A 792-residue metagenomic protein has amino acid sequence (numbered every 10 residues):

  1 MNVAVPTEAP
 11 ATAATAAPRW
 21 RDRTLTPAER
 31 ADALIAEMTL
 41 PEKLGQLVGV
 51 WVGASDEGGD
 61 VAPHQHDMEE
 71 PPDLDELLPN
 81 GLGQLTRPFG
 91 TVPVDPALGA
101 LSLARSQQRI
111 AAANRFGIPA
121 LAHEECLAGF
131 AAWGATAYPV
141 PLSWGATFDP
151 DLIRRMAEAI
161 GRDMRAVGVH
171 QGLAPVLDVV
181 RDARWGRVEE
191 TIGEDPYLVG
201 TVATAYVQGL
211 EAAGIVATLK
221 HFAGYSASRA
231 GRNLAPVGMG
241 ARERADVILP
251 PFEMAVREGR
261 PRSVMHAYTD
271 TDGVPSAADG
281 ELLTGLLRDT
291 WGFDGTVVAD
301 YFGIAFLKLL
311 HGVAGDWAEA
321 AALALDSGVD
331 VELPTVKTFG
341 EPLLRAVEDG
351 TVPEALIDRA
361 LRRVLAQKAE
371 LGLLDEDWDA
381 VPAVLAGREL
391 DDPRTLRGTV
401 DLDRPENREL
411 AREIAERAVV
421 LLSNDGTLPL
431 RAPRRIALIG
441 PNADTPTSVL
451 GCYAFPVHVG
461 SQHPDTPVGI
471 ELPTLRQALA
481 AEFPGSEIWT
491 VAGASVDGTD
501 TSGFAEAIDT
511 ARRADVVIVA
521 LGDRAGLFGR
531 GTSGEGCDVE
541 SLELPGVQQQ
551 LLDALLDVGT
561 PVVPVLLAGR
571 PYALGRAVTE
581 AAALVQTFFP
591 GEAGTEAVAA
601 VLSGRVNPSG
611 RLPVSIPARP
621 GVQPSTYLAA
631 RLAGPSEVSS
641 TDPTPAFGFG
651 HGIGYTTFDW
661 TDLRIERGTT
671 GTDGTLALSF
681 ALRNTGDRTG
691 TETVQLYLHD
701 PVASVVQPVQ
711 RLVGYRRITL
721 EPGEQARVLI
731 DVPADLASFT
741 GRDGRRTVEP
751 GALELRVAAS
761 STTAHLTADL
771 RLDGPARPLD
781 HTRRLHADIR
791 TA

Functional and structural regions predicted by a protein language model:
M1-T740, E749-S761, R783-A792: Glycoside hydrolase catalytic-domain context in secreted enzymes
A764-L779: Short beta-strand elements
